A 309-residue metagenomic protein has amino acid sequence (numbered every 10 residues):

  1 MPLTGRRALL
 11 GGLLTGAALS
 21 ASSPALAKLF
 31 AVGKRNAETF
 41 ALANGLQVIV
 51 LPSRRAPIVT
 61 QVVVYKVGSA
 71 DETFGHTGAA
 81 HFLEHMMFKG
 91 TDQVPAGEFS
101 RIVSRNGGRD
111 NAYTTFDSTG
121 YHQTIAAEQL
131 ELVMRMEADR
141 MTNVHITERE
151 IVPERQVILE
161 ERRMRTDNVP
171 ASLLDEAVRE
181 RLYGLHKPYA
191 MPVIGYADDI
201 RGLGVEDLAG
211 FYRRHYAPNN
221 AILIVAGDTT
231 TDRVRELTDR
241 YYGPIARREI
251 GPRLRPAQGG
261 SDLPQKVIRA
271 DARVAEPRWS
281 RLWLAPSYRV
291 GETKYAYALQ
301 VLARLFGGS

Functional and structural regions predicted by a protein language model:
M1-G16: N-terminal secretory signal peptides and thylakoid transit peptides that target proteins across membranes
A25-A27: Boundary at the C-terminal end of the N-terminal hydrophobic targeting segment
V32-V62: Mature N-terminal segment immediately following signal peptide/propeptide cleavage in secreted/periplasmic
A41, L46, E98-P252, R269: Charge-rich, well-structured scaffold segments of protease-associated domains
S53-R55, V64-G68, T91-D92, A126-E128 (+5 more regions): Solvent-exposed coil/turn segments that connect beta secondary-structure elements in extracytoplasmic/periplasmic
R55, T60-T124, A190-I194, G308-S309: M16/MPP (pitrilysin/insulinase) zinc-metallopeptidase core fold and M16-derived inactive scaffolds
R163, I250-S309: His/Glu-based metal-binding/catalytic segments typifying zinc-dependent metallopeptidases
